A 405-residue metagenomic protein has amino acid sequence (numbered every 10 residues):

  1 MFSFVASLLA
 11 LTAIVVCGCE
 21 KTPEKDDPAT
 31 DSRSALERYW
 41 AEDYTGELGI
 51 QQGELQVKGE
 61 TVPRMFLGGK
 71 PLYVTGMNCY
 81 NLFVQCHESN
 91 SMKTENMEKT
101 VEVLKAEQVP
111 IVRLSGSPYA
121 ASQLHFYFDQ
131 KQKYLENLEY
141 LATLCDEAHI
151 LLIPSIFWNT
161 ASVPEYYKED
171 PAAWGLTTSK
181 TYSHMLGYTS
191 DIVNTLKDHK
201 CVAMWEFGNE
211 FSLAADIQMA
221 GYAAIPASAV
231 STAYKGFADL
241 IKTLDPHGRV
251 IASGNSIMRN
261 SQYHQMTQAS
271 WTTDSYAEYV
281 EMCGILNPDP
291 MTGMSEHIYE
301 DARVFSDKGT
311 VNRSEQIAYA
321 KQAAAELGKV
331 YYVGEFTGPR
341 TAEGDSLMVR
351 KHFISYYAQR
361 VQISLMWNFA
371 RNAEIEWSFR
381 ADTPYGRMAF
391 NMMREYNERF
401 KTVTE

Functional and structural regions predicted by a protein language model:
S3-I14: Bacterial N-terminal signal peptides
A13-R38: Bacterial Sec-dependent N-terminal signal peptides
L36-M291, E300-F305, V311, E326-L327 (+2 more regions): Active-site mouth of glycoside hydrolases
E315-K321: A short, acidic, amphipathic alpha-helical segment used as a generic capping/interface helix at domain edges
Y331-E335: Active-site neighborhood of phospho(di)ester-bond hydrolases with catalytic His/Asp-centered motifs
V403-E405: Short, solvent-exposed mixed-charge patches
